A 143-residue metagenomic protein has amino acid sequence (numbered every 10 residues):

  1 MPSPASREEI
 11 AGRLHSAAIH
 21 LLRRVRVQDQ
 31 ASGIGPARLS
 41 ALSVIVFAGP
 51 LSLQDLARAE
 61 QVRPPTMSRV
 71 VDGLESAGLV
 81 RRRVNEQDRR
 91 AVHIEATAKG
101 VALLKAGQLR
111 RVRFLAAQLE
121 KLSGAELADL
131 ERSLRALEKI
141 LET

Functional and structural regions predicted by a protein language model:
M1-P36, A136: N-terminal leader segment of winged-helix/HTH proteins
R7-A11, H15, G35, P64 (+3 more regions): Short, structured helix-loop boundary elements
V25-T66, A77, H93: N-terminal helix-turn-helix DNA-binding core of bacterial DNA-binding proteins
R26-Q30, L119, E142: Short, flexible helix-adjacent loops and helix caps
G73-R132: Charged, amphipathic alpha-helical coiled-coil/dimerization segments
A128-T143: Exposed, interaction-prone assembly regions rather than primary DNA-binding/catalytic cores
